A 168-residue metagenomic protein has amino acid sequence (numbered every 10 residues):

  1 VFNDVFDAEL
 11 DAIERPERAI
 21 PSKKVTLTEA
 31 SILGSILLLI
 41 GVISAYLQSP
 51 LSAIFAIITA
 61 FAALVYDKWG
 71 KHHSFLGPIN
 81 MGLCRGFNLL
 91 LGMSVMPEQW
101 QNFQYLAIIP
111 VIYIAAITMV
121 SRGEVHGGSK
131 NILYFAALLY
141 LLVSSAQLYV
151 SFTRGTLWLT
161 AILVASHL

Functional and structural regions predicted by a protein language model:
V1-F2, F61-W69, G86-F87, I108-V125 (+1 more regions): Transmembrane alpha-helical segments that form the membrane-embedded catalytic/substrate-channel core of multi-pass
A8-A63, G82, N88-L90, Q104-I108 (+2 more regions): Multi-pass membrane catalytic core of lipid/isoprenoid biosynthesis enzymes
P16-E17, S22, H73, P78 (+1 more regions): Generic secondary-structure boundary/loop-capping signal
Y46-P50, K68-L76, M93-Q101, R122-G128 (+1 more regions): Membrane-interface helix caps and helix-loop-helix hairpins in membrane proteins
S74-C84, G128-L138: Cytoplasmic-side transmembrane-helix entry/capping segments in multi-pass membrane proteins
